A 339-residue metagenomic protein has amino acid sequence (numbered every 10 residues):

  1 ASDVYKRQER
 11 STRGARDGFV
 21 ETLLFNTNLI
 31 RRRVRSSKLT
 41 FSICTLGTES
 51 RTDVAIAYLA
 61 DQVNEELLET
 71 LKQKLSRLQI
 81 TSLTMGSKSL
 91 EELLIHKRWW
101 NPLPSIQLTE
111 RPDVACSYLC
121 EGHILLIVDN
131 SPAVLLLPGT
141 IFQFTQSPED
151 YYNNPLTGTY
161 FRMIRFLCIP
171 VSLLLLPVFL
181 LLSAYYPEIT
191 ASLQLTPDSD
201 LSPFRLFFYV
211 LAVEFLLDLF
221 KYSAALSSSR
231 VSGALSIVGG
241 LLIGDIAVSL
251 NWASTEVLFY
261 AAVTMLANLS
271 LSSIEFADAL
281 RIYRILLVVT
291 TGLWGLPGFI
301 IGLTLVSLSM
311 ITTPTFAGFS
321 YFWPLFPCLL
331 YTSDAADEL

Functional and structural regions predicted by a protein language model:
S2-F204, G318-S333: Cytosolic regulatory modules rich in charged/polar residues
T12, R16, S249, L293: Short glycine/serine/threonine-biased micro-segments
R33-S37, K74-T81, Y118, G122 (+6 more regions): Conserved, well-folded catalytic cores of nucleic-acid-processing and energy-transducing macromolecular machines
V128, S229, W294: Active-site proximal loops enriched in glycine and acidic residues that flank catalytic Cys/His/Asp and coordinate
T140-L287: Transmembrane alpha-helical segments that form the functional core of multipass membrane systems
T255-V257, A261-S333: Hydrophobic alpha-helical transmembrane segments of membrane transport and translocation systems, primarily multi-pass
D334-L339: A short, hydrophobic C-terminal helix/tail in secreted or cell-surface proteins
